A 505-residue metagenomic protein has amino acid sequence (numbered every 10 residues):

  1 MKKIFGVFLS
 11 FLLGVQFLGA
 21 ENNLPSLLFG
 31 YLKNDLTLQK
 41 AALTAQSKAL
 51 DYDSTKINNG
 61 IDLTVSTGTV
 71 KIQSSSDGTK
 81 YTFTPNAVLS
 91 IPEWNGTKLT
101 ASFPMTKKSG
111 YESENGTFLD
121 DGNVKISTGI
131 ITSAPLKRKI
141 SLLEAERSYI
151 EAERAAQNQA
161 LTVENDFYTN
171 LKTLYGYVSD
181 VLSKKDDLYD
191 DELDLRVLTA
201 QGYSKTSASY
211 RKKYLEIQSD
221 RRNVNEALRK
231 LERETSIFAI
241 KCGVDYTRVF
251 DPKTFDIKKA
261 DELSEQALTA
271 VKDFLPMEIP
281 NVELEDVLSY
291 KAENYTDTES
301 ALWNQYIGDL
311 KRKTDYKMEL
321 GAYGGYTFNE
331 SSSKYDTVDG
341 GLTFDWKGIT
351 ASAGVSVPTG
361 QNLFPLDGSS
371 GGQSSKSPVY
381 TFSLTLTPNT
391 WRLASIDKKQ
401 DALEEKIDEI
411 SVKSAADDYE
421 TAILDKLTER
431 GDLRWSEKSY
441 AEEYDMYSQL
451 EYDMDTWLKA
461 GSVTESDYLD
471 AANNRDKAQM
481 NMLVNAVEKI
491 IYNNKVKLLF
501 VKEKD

Functional and structural regions predicted by a protein language model:
I4-G14: Sec-dependent N-terminal signal peptides
L9, G19-N86, K137-I140, E146 (+11 more regions): Bacterial Sec-pathway N-terminal export signals of envelope proteins
F29-T37, A49-D62, S76, N86-D120 (+7 more regions): A glycine-/polar-enriched beta->alpha junction
L38-T55, A152, Q159-D186, L193 (+4 more regions): Amphipathic alpha-helical coiled-coil segments
T132-T247, E293, E299-L302: Long, acidic/polar, low-complexity amphipathic helices and coiled-coil-like
D220-E234, K477-N493: Amphipathic alpha-helical coiled-coil segments
K313, K317-F328, Y335-G341, W346-W391 (+7 more regions): Exposed, low-structure sequence patches enriched in small/polar residues
